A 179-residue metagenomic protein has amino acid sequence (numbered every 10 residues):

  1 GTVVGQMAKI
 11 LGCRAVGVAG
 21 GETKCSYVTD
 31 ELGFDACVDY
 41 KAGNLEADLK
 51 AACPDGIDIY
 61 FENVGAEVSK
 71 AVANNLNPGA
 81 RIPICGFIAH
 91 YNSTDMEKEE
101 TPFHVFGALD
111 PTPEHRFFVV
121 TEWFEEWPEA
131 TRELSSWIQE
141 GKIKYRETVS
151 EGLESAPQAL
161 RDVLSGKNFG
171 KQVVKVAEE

Functional and structural regions predicted by a protein language model:
G1-A42: Mid-domain Rossmann-like dinucleotide-binding core that forms the NAD(H)/NADP(H) cofactor-binding site
A8, V28, Y60, V72 (+4 more regions): Terminal peptide-recognition signature
F34, D55-I57, I143: Local beta-strand N-terminus motif with an aromatic residue
V38, D58-F61: N-terminal Rossmann-like NAD(P) cofactor-binding module of classical short-chain dehydrogenase/reductase
N44-D55: Short amphipathic alpha-helix with an adjacent loop that forms part of the alpha/beta core around
E67-I143, V176-E179: Glycine-rich phosphate-binding loop and adjacent beta-alpha segment of Rossmann(oid) nucleotide-cofactor-binding
E140-V149, P157-E179: C-terminal capping/lid region of NAD(P)-dependent oxidoreductase domains
